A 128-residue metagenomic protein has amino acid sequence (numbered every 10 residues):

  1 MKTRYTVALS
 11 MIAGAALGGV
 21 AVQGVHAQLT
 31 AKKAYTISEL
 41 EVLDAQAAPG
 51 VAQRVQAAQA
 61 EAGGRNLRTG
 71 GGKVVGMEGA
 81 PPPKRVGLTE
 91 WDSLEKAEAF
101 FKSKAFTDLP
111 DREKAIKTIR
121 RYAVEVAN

Functional and structural regions predicted by a protein language model:
M1, T30, R65, P82 (+2 more regions): Short alpha-helical segments used as structural interaction elements across diverse proteins
M1-M11: Bacterial N-terminal signal peptides that target proteins for export
G14-K104, E125-N128: Short S/T/G/P-rich N-terminal loop/turn motif that feeds into the first structured element of a domain
A57, F106, A115-T118: Residue-level marker of structural boundaries
E98-F101, D108-K114: Short, exposed beta-strand-loop hairpins at the edges of beta-sheets in extracellular/periplasmic proteins
K114-N128: C-terminal end-helix/capping segment
